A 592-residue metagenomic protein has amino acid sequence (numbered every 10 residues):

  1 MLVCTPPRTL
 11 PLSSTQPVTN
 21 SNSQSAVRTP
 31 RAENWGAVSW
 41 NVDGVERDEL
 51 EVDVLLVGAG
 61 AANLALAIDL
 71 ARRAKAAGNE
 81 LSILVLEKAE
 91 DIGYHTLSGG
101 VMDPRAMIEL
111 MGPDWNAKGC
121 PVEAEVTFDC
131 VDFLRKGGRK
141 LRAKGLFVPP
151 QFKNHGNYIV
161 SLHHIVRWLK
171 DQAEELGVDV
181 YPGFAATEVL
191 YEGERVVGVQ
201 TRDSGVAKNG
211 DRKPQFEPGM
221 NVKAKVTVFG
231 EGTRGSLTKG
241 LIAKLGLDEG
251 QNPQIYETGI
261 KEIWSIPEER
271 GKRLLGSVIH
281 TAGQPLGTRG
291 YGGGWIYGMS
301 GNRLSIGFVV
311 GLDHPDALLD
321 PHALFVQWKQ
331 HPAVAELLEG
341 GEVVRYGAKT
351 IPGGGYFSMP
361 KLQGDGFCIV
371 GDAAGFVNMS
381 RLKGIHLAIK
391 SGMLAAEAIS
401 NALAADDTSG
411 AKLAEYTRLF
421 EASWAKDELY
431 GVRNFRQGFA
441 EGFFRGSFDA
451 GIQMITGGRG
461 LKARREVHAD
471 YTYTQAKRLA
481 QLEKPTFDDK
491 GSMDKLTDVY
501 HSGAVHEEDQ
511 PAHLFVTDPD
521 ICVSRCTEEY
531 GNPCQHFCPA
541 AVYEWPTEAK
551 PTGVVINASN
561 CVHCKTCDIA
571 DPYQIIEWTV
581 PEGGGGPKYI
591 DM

Functional and structural regions predicted by a protein language model:
L2-L55, D69-S82, S502-Q510, V516 (+3 more regions): Extreme N-terminal leader/targeting segments of oxidoreductases
G36, K349-G375, M379, V499-Q510 (+2 more regions): FAD-binding beta-loop-beta segment adjacent to the flavin cofactor pocket
A59-G60, L162: Glycine-rich Rossmann-fold phosphate-binding loop(s) that bind the pyrophosphate of adenine dinucleotide cofactors
N63: N-terminal Rossmann-fold NAD(P) dinucleotide-binding loop
N79, H163, R167-W168, Q172-E336 (+2 more regions): Predominantly flavin-linked oxidoreductase catalytic cores and closely associated redox partners
E80, K88-G138: N-terminal FAD cofactor-binding segment of flavoenzymes
Y94, G375-R381, M393, E397-F443 (+3 more regions): Active-site-proximal substrate-binding core of FAD-dependent oxidoreductases
E528-V555, T566-I590: Iron-sulfur cluster-binding cysteine motifs and their immediate structural context in ferredoxin-like electron-transfer
